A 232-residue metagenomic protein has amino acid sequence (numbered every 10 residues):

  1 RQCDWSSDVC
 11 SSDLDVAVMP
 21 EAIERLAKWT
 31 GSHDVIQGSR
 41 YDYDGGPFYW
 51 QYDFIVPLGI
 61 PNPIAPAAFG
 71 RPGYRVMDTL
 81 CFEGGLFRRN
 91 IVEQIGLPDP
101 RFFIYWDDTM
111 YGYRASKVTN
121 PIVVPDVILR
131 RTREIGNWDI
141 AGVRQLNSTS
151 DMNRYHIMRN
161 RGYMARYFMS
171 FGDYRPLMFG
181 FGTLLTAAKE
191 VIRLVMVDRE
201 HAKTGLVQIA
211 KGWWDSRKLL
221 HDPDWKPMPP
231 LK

Functional and structural regions predicted by a protein language model:
R1-V9: Single conserved hydrophobic/aromatic residue that forms the stacking wall/gate of nucleotide- or nucleobase-binding
Q2-C3, A67-F87, Q145: A recurrent flexible, glycine/aromatic-enriched loop bordering the glycosyltransferase active site that acts as
D15-A17, F102: Acidic metal-phosphate-binding loop of nucleotide-sugar-dependent transferases
A17-D53: Conserved donor NDP-sugar-binding/catalytic core segment of glycosyltransferases
S39, I55-D78: Short, flexible, basic/aromatic active-site loop/helix in glycosyltransferases
G85, I91-G96, R101-V127: A short, conserved alpha-helix in the catalytic core of glycosyltransferases
V124-Q145: Active-site donor/metal-binding and catalytic loop motifs of nucleotide-sugar-dependent glycosylation enzymes
M169-K232: Non-catalytic, C-terminal membrane-associated alpha-helical segments of glycosyltransferases
